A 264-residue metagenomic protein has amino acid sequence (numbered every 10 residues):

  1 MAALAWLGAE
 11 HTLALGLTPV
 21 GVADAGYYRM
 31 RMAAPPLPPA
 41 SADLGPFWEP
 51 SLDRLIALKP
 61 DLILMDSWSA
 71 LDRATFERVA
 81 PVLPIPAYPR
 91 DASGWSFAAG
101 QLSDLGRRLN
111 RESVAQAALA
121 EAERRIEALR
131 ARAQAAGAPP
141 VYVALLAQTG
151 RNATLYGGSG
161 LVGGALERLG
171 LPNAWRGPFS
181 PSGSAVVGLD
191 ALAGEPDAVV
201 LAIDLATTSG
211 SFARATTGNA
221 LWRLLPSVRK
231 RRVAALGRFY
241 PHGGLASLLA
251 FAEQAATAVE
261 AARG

Functional and structural regions predicted by a protein language model:
W6-R54: A short, structured surface patch at a secondary-structure boundary
A14, R73-E112, G210-L236: Charged, glycine-enriched surface loops/patches that mediate electrostatic binding to polyanionic ligands
G26-R31, L155-S184: Alpha-helical, coiled-coil/dimerization segments enriched in small aliphatic residues
L44-L52, F179-L189: Short helix-initiation/N-cap motifs at beta->coil->alpha
L52, I56-M65, L192, P196-L201: Proline-aspartate-enriched helix->loop->beta-strand connector
P81-T149, P241, L245-G264: Extracytoplasmic substrate-binding proteins
F97-G100, A198-G264: Structured C-terminal subdomain patch of bacterial secreted/periplasmic proteins
T154, G183-L205: Ligand-binding pocket segment of bilobal, Venus flytrap-like solute-binding proteins
